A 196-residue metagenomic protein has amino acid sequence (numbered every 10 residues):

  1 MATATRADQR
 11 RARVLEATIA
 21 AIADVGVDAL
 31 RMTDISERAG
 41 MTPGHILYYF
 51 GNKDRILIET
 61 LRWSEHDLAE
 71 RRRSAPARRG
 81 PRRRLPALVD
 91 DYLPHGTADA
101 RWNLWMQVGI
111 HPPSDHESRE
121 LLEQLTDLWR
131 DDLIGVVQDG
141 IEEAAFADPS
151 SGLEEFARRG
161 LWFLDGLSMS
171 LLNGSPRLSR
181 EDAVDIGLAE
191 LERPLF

Functional and structural regions predicted by a protein language model:
M1-Q9: N-terminal intrinsically disordered/low-complexity leader segments
R10-T18, I35, T60-S64, L68 (+1 more regions): Generic hydrophobic, amphipathic alpha-helix propensity
R13, A20-R55, E59: Helix-turn-helix
A17-V25, R71, L104, V108 (+1 more regions): Solvent-exposed, amphipathic alpha-helical segments
E59, E70-W102, L153-G160: Hydrophobic alpha-helical connector segments
R84, T97-E120: Amphipathic alpha-helical segments used for helix-helix packing
S118-E123, I141-P194: Hydrophobic/aromatic-rich alpha-helical bundle segments in the mid-to-C-terminal region
L121-L128, D132: Short, solvent-exposed amphipathic helices
